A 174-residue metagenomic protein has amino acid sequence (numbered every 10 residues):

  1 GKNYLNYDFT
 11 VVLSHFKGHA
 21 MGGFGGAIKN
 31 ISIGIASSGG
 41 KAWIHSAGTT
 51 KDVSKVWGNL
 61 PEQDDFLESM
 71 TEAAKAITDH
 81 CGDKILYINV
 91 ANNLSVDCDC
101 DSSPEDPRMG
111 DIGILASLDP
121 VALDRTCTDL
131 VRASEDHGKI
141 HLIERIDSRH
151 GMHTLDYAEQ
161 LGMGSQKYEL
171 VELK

Functional and structural regions predicted by a protein language model:
G1-K174: Extended, low-polarity segments enriched in aliphatic/aromatic residues
